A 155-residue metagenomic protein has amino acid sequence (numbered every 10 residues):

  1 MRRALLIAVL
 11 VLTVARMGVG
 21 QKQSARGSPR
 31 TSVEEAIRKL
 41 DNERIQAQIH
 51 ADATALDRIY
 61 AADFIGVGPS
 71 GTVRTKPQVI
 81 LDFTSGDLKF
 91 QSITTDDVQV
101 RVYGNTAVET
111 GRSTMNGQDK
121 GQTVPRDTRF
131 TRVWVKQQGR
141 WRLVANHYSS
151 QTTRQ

Functional and structural regions predicted by a protein language model:
A4, Q21-I59, D63-Q155: A beta-strand edge to alpha-helix "cap/lid" segment located at domain peripheries
I7-R16: Bacterial N-terminal signal peptides
